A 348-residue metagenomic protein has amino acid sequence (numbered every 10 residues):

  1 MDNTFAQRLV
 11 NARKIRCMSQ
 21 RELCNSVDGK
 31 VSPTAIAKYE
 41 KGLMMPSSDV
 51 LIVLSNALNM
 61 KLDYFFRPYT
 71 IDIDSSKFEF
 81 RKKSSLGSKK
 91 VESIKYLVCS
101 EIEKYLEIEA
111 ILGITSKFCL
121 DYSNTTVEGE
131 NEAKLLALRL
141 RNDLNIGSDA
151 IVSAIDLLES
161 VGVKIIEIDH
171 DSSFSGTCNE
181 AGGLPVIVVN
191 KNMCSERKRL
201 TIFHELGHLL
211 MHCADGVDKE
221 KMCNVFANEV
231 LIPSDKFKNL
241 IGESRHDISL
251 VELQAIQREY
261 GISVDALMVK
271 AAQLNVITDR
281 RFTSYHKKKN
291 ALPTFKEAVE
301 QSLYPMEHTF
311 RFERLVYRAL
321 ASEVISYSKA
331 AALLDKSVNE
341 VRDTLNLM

Functional and structural regions predicted by a protein language model:
M1-M348: Active-site hotspot residues in diverse enzymes, especially metal/ion-binding acidic/histidine motifs
